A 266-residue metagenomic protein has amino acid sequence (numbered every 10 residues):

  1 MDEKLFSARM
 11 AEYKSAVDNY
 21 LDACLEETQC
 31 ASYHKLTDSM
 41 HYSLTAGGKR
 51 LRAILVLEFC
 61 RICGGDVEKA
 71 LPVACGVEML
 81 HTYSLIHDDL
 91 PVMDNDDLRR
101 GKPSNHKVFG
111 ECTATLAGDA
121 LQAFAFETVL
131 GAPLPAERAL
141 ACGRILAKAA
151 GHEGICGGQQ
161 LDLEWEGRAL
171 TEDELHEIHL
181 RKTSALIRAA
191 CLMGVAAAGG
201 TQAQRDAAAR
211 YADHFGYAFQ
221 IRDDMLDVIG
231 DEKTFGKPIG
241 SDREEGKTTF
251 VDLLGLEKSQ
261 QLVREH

Functional and structural regions predicted by a protein language model:
M1-L25: N-terminal amphipathic/basic leader segments beginning at the initiator methionine
L25-E26, C30-H266: Mg2+-dependent prenyl diphosphate-binding active-site environment of isoprenoid biosynthetic enzymes
